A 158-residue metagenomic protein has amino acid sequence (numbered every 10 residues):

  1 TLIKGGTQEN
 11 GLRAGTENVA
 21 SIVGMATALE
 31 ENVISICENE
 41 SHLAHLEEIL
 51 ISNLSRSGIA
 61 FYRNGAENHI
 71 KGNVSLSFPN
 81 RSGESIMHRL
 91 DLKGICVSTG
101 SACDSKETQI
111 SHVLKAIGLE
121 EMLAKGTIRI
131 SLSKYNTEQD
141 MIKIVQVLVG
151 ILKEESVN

Functional and structural regions predicted by a protein language model:
T1-N158: Pyridoxal 5′-phosphate
